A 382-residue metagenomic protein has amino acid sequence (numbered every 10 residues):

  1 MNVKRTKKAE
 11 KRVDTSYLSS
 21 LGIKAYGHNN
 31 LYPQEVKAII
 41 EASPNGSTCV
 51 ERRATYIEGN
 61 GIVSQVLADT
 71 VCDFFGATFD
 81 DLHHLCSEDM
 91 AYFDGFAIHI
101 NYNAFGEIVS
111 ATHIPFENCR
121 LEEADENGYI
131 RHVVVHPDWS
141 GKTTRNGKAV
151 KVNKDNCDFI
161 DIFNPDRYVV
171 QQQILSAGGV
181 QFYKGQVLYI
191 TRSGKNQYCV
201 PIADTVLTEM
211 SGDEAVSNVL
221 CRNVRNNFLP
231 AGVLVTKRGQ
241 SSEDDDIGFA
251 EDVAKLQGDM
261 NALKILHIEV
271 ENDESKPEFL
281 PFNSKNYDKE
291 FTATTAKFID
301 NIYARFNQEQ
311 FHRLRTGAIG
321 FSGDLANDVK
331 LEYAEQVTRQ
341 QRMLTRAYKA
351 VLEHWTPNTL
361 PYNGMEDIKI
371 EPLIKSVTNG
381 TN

Functional and structural regions predicted by a protein language model:
N2-T48, A54-G61, Q65-E271, T381-N382: Structured, contiguous alpha/beta core segments that scaffold functional sites
S19, F228-D244, L266-M343, E353 (+1 more regions): Surface-exposed loop-to-helix/strand elements on domain peripheries
A68, I299, K349: Generic structural marker for isolated residues within well-ordered, non-membrane alpha-helices of soluble domains
T78, Q308-E309, N358: Short coil/loop linkers at secondary-structure junctions
Y348-H354: Long, intrinsically disordered, low-complexity Ser/Thr/Pro-rich regulatory/activation regions of nuclear proteins
